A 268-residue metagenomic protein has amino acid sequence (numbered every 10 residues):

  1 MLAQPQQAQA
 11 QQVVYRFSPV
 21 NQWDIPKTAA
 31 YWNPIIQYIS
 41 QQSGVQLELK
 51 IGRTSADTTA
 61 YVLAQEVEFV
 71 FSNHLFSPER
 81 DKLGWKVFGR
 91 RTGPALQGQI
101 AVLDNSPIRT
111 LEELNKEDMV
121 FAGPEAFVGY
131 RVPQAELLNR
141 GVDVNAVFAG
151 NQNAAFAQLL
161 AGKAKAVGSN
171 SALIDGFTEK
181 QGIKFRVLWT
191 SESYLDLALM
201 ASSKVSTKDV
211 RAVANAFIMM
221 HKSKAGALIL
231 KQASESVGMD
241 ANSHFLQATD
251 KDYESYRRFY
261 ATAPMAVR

Functional and structural regions predicted by a protein language model:
A3-P5: N-terminal signal peptide c-region/cleavage motif recognized by signal peptidases
A10-F76: Extracytoplasmic small-molecule ligand-binding "clamshell" domains of the periplasmic binding protein/Venus flytrap
V13-F17, W23-P34, A201-R268: An extracytoplasmic/periplasmic, membrane-proximal ligand-sensing/linker region
Y15-I25, E112-G129: Short loop->beta-strand "edge-of-pocket" segments that line small-molecule binding or catalytic clefts across diverse
A56-F69, K82-L83, E112, N153-G168 (+1 more regions): Short helices/loops that flank or line small-molecule/ion binding pockets
V87-T110, A198-S202: Hydrophobic/proline-rich hinge and linker segments of small-molecule sensing/allosteric domains, predominantly
S106-P107, K116-N215: Pocket-lining segment of extracytoplasmic ligand-binding domains
